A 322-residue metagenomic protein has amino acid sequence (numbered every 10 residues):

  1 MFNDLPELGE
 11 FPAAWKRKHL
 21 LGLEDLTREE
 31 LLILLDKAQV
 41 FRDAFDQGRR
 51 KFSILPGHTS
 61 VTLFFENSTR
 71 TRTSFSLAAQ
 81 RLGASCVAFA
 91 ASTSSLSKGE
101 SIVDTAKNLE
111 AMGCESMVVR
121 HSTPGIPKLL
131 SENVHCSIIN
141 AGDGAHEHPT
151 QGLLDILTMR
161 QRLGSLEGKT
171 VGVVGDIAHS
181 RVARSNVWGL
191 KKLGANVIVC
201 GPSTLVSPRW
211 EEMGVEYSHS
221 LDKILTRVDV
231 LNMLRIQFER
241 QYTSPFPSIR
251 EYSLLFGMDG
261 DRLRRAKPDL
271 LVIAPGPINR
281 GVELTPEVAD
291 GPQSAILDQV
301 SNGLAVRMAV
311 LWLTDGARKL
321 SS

Functional and structural regions predicted by a protein language model:
F2-L77: Positively charged, low-complexity intrinsically disordered leader regions
R49, S53-R160, R280: Phosphate/diphosphate ligand-binding glycine-rich loop within oxidoreductases
F65-L77, Q161-L234: Glycine-rich phosphate/diphosphate-binding loop of Rossmann-like nucleotide-binding domains
S92-S94, G142-E147, S203, D222 (+1 more regions): Short, acidic/turn-prone active-site loops that include or flank metal/cofactor- and phosphate-binding residues
C136, G194-N196, R265-L271: A short helix->loop->beta-strand "cap" motif at the edges of active sites that frequently abuts
W210-E287: Rossmann-like adenosine-cofactor binding region
D269-S322: Adenosine-phosphate binding glycine-rich loop
